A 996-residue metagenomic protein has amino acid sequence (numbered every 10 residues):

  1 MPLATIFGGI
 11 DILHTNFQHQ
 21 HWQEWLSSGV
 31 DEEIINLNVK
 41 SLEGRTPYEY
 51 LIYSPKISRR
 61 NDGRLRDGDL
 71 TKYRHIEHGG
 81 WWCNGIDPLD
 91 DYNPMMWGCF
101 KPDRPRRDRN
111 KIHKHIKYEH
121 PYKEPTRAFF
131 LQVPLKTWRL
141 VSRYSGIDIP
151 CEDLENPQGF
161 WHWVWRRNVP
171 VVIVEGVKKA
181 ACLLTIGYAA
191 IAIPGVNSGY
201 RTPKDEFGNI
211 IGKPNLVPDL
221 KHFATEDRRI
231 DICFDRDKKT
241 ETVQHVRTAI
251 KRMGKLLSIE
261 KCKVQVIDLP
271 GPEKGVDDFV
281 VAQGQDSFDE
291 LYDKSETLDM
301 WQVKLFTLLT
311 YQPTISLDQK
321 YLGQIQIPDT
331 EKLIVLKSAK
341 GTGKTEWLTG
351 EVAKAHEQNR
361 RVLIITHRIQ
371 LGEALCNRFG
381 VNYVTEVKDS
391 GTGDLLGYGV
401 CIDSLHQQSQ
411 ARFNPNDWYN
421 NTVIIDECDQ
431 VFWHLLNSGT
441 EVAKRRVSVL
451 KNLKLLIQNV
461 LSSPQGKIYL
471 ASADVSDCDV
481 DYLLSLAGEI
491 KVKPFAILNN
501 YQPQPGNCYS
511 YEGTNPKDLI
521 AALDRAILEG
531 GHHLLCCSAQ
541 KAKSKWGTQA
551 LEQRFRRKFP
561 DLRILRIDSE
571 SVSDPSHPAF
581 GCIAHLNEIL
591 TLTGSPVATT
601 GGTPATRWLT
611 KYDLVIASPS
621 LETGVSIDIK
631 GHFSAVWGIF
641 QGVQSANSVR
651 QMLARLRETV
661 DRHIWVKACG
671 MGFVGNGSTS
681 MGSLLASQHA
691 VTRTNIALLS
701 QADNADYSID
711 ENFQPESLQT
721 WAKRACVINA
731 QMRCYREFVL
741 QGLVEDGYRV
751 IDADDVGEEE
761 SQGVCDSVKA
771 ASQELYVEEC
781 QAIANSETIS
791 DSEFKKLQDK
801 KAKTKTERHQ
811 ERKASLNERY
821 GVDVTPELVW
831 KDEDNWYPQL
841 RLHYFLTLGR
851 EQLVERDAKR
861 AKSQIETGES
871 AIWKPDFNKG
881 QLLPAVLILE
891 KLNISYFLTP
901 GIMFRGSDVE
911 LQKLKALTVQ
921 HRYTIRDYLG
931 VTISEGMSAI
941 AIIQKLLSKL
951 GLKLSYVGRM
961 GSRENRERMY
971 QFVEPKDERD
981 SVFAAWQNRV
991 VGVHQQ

Functional and structural regions predicted by a protein language model:
M1-G29, E33-I35, T71, W163-V169 (+2 more regions): TOPRIM fold recognition
R59-R228: Phosphate-handling DNA/RNA-contact segment within nucleic-acid enzymes
R360-G372, V475-D479, I520-F555: Conserved strand-helix element at the start of the C-terminal RecA-like helicase core
F379-D417, A579-P604: Inter-Walker segment of RecA-like/P-loop motor cores
N414-Q458, K467: SF2 helicase catalytic motif II
D477-A526: Interdomain hinge/linker at the junction between the two RecA-like core domains of SF2 helicases
S571, N587, G594, V660-Q996: Long, low-complexity intrinsically disordered regions enriched in Ser/Thr/Pro/Gly
I627, F633-D661: Conserved SF2 helicase motif VI
